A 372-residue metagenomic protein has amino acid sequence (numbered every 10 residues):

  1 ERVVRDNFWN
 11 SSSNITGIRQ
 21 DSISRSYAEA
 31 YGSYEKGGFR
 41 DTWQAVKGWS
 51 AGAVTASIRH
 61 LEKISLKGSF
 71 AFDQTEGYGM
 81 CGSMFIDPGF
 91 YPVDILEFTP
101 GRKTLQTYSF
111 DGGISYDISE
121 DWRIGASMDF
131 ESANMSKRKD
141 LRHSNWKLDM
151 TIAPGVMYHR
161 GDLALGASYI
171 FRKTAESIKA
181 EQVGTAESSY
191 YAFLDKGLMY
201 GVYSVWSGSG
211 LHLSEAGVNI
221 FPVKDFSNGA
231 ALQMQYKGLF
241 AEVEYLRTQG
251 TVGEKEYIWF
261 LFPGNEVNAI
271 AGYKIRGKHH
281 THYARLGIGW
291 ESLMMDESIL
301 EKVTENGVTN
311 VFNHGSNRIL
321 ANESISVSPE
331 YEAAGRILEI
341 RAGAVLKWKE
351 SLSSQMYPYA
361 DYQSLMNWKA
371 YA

Functional and structural regions predicted by a protein language model:
E1-Y78, Y91: N-terminal, post-signal peptide beta-strand-biased segments of exported outer-membrane/organellar beta-barrel and other
S26-Y34, G68-Q74, A126-S132, A167-K173 (+4 more regions): Transmembrane beta-barrel strands of outer-membrane/channel proteins
G38-A45, G79-F85, M135-H143, I178-G184 (+3 more regions): Outer-membrane beta-barrel translocator domains and adjoining extracellular loop/strand segments of Gram-negative
R40-V46, E97-K103, K139-H143, G217-V223 (+3 more regions): Outer-membrane beta-barrel domain signature
K47-A53, T104-F110, S144-I152, K224-A230 (+4 more regions): Residues that define the transmembrane beta-barrel architecture of outer-membrane proteins
T55-R59, F110-Y116, I152-Y158, A230-Y236 (+5 more regions): Residues on the lipid-exposed face of transmembrane beta-strands in outer-membrane beta-barrel proteins
L61-I64, S119-D121, H159-G161, K237-L239 (+2 more regions): Outer-membrane beta-barrel channels and translocator barrels
C81-D94, R138, F171-K224, Q249-W259 (+1 more regions): Short, flexible helix-coil linker/hinge segments at the edges of structured domains or between repeats
